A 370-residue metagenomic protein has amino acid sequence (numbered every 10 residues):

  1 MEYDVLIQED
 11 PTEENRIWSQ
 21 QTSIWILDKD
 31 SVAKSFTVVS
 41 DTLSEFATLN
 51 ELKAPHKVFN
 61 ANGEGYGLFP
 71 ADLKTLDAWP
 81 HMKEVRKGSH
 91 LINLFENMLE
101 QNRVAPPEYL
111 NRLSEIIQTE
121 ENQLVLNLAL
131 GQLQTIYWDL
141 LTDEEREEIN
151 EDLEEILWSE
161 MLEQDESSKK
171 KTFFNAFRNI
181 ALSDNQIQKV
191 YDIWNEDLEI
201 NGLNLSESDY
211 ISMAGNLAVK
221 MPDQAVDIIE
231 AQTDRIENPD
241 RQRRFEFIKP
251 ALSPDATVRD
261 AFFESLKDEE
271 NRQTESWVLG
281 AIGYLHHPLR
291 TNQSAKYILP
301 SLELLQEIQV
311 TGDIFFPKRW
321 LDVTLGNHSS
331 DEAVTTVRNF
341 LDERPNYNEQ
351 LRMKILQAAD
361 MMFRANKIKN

Functional and structural regions predicted by a protein language model:
M1-R244, P250-N370: Non-catalytic accessory/interaction domains
